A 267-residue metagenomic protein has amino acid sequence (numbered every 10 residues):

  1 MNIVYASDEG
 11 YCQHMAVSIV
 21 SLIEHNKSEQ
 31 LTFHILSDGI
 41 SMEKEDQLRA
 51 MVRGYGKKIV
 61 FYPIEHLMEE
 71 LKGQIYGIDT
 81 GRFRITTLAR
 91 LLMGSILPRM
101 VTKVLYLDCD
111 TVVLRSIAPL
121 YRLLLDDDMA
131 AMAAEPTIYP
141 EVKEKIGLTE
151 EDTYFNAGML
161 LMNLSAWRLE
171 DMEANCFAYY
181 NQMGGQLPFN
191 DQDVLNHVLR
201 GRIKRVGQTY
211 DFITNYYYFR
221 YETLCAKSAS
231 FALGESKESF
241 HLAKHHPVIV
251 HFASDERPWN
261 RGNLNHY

Functional and structural regions predicted by a protein language model:
M1-S7, M162, L169-Y267: A glycosyltransferase accessory/donor-loop signature
C12-N26: Histidine-anchored nucleotide/phosphate-binding helix
N26-H34: Short loop->beta transition adjacent to catalytic acidic/histidine clusters or analogous donor-positioning motifs
G39-D46, P140: Short, charged/polar "capping" segments at the starts of alpha-helices and the immediately preceding loops
A50-S95: Active-site-proximal specificity loops/subdomain of glycosyltransferases
E65-G73, I138-Y139, D211-N215: A short acidic, often aromatic-flanked loop/helix-cap motif at beta-alpha or helix-coil junctions that lines enzyme
E65-L67, T86-I138, D152-F155, M159-M162 (+1 more regions): GT-A fold catalytic core of metal-dependent nucleotide-sugar glycosyltransferases, centered on the diacidic
K72-F83, K145-T149, R220-C225: Short, surface-exposed amphipathic charged segments that create phosphate/polyanion-binding patches used for binding
